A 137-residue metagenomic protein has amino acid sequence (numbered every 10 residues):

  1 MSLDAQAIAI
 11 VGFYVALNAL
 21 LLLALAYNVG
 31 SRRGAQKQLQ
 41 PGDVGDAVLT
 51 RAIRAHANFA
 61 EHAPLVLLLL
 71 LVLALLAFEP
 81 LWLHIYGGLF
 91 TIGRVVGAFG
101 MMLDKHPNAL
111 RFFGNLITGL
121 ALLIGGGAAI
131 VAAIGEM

Functional and structural regions predicted by a protein language model:
M1-Q6, M137: Short, strongly hydrophobic alpha-helical membrane anchors
A7-A24: Alpha-helical transmembrane segments
Y14, I53-H56, Y86-L89, G114-I117: Physicochemical signature of membrane-embedded alpha-helices that form the seven-helix bundle of GPCRs, emphasizing
Y27-R54: Cytosolic, membrane-interface loops and tails of multi-pass inner-membrane proteins
N58-V72, L122-L123: Core segments of transmembrane alpha-helices that mediate helix-helix packing or line hydrophobic substrate/ligand
V66-L69, L73-M101: Mid-chain, well-packed structural core segment of small domains
V96-L123: Interfacial loop-to-transmembrane junctions
G127-M137: Juxtamembrane boundary at the C-terminal end of a transmembrane helix
